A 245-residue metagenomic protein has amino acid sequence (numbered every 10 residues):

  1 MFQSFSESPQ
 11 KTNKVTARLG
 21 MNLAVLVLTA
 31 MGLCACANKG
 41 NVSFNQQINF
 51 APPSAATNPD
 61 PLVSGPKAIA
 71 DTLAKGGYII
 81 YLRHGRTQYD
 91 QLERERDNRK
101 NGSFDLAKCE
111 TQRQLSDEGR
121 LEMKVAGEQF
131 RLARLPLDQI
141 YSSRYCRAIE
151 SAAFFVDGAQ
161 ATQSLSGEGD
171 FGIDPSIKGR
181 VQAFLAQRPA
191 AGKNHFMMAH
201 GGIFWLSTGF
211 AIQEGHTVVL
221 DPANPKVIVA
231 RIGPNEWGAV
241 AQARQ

Functional and structural regions predicted by a protein language model:
F5-A24: Bacterial N-terminal signal peptides that target proteins for export
A24-A30: Hydrophobic helical h-region of N-terminal Sec-dependent signal peptides in bacterial secretory/periplasmic proteins
L33-A35: C-terminal motif of bacterial Sec signal peptides marking the signal peptidase cleavage site
A37-K39: Bacterial signal peptide processing site
N41-G172, F210-Q245: Active-site-proximal alpha-helix that buttresses catalytic centers in soluble enzyme cores
G77-I79, K193-A199: Generic beta-sheet signal
L165-G172, K178-A186: All-alpha RGS (Regulator of G-protein Signaling) helical domain and cognate RGS-like helical scaffolds
Q187-K193, P222-N224: A short, structured loop/turn motif at beta-sheet edges
